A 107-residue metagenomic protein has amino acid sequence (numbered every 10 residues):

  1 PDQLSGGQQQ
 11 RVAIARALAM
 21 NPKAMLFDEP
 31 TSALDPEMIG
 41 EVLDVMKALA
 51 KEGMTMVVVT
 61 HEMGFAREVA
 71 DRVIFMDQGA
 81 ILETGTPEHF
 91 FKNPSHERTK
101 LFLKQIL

Functional and structural regions predicted by a protein language model:
P1-L4, Q8: Conserved ABC ATPase signature
D2, M20, E52: Conserved signature/switch motifs of ABC ATPase nucleotide-binding domains
I14: Hydrophobic anchor residue at the start of the ABC signature
M25-D28: Catalytic Walker B motif of ABC-type/P-loop ATPase nucleotide-binding domains
T60-H61: H-loop/switch region of ABC-family ATPase nucleotide-binding domains
A66-E68: A short, surface-exposed alpha-helical micro-motif characterized by mixed small hydrophobic and charged/polar residues
T84-G85: ABC ATPase "signature
